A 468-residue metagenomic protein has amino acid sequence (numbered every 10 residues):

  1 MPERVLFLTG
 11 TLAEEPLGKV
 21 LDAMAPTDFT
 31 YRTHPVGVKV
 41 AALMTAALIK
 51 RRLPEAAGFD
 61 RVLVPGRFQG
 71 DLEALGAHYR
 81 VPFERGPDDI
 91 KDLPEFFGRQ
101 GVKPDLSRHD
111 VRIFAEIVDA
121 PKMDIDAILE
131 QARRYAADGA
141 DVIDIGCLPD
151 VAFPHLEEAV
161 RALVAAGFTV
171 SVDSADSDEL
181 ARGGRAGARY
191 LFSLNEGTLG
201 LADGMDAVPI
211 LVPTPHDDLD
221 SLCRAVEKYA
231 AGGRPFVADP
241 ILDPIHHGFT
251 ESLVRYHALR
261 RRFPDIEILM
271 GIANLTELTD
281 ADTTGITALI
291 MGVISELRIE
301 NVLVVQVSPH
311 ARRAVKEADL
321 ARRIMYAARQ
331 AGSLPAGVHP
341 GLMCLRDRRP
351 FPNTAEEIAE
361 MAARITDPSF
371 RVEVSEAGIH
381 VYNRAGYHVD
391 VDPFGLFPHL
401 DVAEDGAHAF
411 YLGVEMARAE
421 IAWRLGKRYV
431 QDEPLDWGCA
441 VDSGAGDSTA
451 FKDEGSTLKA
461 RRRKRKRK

Functional and structural regions predicted by a protein language model:
P2-L106, H339-K468: Long, compositionally biased, glycine/small-hydrophobic-enriched stretches that function as flexible linkers, tethers
L6-G10, P16, V20-D28, G204-D206 (+1 more regions): Catalytic alpha/beta core domains of metabolic enzymes, predominantly
L43-A46, R67-A74, L93-E95, P149-R161 (+5 more regions): Active-site-adjacent beta->alpha loops and helix N-cap segments on the catalytic face of soluble alpha/beta enzymes
T45, M123-Y135, D176, L180 (+2 more regions): Short, acidic/polar
V62, G139, D173, A238 (+1 more regions): Conserved, mostly hydrophobic/aromatic
R80, H109-I113, D150-R182, G204-L211 (+2 more regions): Alpha-helix-loop-beta-strand connector modules within alpha/beta enzyme cores
F83-D88, I143-P149, F168-D176, A188-L201 (+2 more regions): Catalytic beta/alpha-barrel core
H109-E130, T214-D217, L275-T283: Active-site mouth loops of central-metabolism enzymes
